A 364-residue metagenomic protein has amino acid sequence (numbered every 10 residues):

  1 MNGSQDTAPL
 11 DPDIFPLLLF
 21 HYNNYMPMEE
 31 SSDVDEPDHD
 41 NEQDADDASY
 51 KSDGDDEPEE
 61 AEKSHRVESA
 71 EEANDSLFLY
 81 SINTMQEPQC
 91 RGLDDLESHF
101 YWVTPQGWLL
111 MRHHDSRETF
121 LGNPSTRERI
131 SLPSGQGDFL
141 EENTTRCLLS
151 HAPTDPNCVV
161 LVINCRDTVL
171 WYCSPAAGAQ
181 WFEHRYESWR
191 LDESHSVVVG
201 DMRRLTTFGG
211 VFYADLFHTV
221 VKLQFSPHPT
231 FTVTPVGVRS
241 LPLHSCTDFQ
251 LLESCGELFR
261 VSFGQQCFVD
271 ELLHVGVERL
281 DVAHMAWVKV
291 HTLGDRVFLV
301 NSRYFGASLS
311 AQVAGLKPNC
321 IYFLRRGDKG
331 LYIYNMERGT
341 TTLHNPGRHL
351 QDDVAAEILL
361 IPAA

Functional and structural regions predicted by a protein language model:
M1-L110: A non-catalytic, helix-rich entry segment at domain boundaries
H21-Y22, S81, H113, S262 (+2 more regions): Pocket-edge structural micro-motifs
E72, D94-F268: A sequence/structural signal of beta-propeller blade repeats
E72-T84, V169-A179, L272-M285, L331-T340: Beta-propeller blade signature
Q86, E128, E257, A286-V288 (+1 more regions): Residue-level signal for well-ordered, solvent-exposed loop/turn and beta-edge residues enriched in charged/polar side
P88-D95, L132-S134, E183-Y186, T234-V238 (+3 more regions): Short amphipathic beta-strand/extended segments with alternating polar/hydrophobic composition
V103, F139-D155, V261, G276-R279 (+1 more regions): A surface-exposed beta-alpha-beta supersecondary segment
